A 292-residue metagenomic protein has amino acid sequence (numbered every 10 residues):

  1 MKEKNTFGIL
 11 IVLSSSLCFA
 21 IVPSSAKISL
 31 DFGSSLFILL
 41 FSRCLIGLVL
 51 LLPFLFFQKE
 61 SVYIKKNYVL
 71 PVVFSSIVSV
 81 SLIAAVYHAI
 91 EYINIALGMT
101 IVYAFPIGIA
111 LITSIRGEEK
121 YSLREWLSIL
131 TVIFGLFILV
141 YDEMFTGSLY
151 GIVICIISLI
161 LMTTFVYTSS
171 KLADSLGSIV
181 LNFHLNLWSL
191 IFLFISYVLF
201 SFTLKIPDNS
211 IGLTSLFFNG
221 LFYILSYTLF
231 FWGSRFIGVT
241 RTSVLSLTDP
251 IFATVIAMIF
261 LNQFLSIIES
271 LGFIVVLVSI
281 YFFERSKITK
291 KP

Functional and structural regions predicted by a protein language model:
M1-I38, S42, I77, A85 (+1 more regions): Glycine-/small-residue-enriched transmembrane alpha-helix faces in small-molecule transporters and effluxers
F7-S15, S42, S61-A85, Y150-S158 (+2 more regions): Loop-to-transmembrane-helix transition segments
V12, S25-K27, L51, I109-A110 (+1 more regions): Transmembrane alpha-helical segments that form core, pore/gating elements of small-molecule transporters/exporters
C18, P23, L52-A96, V102 (+2 more regions): Specific transmembrane alpha-helical segments of multi-pass solute transporters/efflux pumps, especially DMT/EamA
C44, Y141, G212, L247-P292: C-terminal-most transmembrane helix of multi-pass membrane proteins
L50, L55, V86, F105-L127 (+1 more regions): C-terminal transmembrane-helix exit sites in multi-pass transporters
L51, Y121-Y141, L193, I268-K287: Hydrophobic transmembrane alpha-helices of multi-pass small-molecule transport proteins
G98-A104, S169-I191, Y223-I259: Helix-helix packing/entry segments at the starts of transmembrane helices
